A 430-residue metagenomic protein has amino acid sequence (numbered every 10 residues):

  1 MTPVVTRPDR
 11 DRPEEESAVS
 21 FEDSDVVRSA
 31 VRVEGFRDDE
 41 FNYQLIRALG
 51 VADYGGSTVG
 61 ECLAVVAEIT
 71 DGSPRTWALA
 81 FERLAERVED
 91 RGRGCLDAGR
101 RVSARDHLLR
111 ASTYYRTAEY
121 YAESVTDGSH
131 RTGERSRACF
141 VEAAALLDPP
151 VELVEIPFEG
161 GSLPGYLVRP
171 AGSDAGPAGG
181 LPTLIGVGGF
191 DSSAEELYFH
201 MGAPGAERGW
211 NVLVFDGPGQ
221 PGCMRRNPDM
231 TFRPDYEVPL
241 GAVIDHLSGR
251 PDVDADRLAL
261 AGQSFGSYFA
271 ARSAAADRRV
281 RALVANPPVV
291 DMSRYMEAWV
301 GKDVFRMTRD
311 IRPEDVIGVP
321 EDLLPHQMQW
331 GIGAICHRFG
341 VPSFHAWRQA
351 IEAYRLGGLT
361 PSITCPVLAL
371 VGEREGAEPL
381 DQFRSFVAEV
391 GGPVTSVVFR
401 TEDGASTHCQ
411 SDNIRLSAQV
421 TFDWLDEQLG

Functional and structural regions predicted by a protein language model:
F81, R131-G176: N-terminal cap/lid segment of alpha/beta-hydrolase-fold proteins
R116, S248-D303: Primarily recognizes the serine-hydrolase "nucleophile elbow" in alpha/beta-hydrolase and SGNH/GDSL folds
A178-G189: Short beta-strand element of the alpha/beta-hydrolase
M230-D252: Alpha/beta-hydrolase active-site loop
I363, A369-V371: Short beta-strand/loop motif that positions the catalytic acidic residue of the alpha/beta-hydrolase fold
C365, E378-A388: Short alpha-helix in the alpha/beta-hydrolase fold that links the catalytic acid
V387-S406: Catalytic histidine neighborhood in serine/cysteine hydrolases with alpha/beta-hydrolase-type architecture
Q410-G430: Catalytic active-site module of serine/aspartate enzymes centered on a nucleophile-bearing elbow/loop
